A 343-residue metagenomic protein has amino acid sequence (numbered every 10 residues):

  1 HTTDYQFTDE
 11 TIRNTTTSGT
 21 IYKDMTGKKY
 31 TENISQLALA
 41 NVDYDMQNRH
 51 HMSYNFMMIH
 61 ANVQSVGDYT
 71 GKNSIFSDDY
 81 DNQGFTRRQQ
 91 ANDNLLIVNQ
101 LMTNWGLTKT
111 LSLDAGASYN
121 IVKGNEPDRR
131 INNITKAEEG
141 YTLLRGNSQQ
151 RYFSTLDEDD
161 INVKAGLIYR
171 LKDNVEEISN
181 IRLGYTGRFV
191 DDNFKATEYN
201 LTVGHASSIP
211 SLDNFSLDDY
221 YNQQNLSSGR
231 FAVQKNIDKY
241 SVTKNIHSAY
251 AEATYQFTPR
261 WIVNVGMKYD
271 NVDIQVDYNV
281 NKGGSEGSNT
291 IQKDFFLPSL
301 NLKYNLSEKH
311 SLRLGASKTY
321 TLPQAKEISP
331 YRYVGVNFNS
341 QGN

Functional and structural regions predicted by a protein language model:
H1-G67, L300: Transmembrane beta-barrel wall of Gram-negative outer-membrane proteins
F7-T17, D68-D81, R130-G140, T197-S207 (+2 more regions): Flexible, surface-exposed loop regions and adjacent strand-edge segments of Gram-negative outer-membrane beta-barrel
T20, L144-S148, S228-K235: Short glycine/proline-rich turn/loop motifs
I21-K23, N82-T86: Flexible glycine/proline-enriched surface loops and loop-helix/loop-strand junctions
S35, L39, D43-Q47, N55-H60 (+6 more regions): Structural signature of Gram-negative outer-membrane beta-barrels, strongest in the C-terminal barrel of TonB-dependent
G71, R88-D93: C-terminal amphipathic alpha-helical segment
K123: His/Asp/Glu-rich acidic catalytic environments and adjacent acidic regulatory segments
